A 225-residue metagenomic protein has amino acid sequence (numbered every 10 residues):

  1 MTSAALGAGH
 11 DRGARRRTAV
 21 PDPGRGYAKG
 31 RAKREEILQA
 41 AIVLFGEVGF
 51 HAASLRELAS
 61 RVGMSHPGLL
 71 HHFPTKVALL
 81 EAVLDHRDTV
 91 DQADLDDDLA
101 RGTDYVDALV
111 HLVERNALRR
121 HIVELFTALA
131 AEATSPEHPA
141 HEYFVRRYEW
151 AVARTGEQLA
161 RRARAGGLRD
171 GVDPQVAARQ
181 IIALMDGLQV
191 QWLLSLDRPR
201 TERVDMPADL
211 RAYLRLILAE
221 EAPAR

Functional and structural regions predicted by a protein language model:
M1-A32, A222-R225: N-terminal intrinsically disordered/low-complexity leader segments
A32-E36, A40-A82: Helix-turn-helix
A82, A93-L125, P174-I181: Hydrophobic alpha-helical connector segments
D85-D91: Short, basic, alpha-helical segments at the C-terminal edge of helix-turn-helix-like DNA-binding modules
Q92-D97, D104, R119-H121, H138-R164 (+2 more regions): Amphipathic alpha-helical packing segments from all-alpha helical-bundle domains
H111-R119, L125-S135, Y213, I217: Helix-loop "lid/cap" segments that line or gate small-molecule binding pockets
E137-E149, R164-I217, E221-R225: Hydrophobic/aromatic-rich alpha-helical bundle segments in the mid-to-C-terminal region
